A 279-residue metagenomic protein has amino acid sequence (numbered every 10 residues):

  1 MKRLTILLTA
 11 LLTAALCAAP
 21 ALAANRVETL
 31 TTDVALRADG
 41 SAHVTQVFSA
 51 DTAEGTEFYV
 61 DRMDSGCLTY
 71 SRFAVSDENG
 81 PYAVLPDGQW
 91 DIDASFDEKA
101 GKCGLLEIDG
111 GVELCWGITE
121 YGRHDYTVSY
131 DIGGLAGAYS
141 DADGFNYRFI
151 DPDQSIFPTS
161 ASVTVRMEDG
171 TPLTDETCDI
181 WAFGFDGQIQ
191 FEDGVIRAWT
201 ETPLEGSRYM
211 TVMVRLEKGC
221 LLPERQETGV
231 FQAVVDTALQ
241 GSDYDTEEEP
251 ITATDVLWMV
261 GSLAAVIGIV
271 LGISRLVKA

Functional and structural regions predicted by a protein language model:
M1-L8: Bacterial N-terminal signal peptides that target proteins for export
L8-A18: Bacterial N-terminal signal peptides
P20-V277: Lumenal/extracellular ectodomains and adaptor appendage modules of the eukaryotic vesicle/secretory system
